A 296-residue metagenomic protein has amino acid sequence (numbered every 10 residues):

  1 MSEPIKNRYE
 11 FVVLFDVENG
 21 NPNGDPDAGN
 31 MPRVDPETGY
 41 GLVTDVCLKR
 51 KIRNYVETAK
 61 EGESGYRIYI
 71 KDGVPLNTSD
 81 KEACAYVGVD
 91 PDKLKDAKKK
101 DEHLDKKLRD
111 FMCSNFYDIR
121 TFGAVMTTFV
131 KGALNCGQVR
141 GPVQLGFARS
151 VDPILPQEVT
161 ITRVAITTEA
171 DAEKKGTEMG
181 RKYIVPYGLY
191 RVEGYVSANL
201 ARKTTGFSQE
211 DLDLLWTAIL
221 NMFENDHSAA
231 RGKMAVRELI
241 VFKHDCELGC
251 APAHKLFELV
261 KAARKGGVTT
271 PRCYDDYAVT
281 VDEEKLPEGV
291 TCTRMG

Functional and structural regions predicted by a protein language model:
M1-G296: RNA-binding basic/glycine-rich loop and surface signature characteristic of RAMP-family CRISPR effectors
